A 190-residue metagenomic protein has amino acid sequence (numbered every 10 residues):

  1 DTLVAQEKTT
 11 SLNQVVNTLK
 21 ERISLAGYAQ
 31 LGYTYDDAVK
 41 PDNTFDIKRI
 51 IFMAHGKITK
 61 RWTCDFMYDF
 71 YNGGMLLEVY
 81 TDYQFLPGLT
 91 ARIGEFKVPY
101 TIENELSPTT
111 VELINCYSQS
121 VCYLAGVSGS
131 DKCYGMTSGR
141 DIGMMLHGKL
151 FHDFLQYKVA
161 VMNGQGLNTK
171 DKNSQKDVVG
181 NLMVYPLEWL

Functional and structural regions predicted by a protein language model:
D1-T10: Cleavable N-terminal export/targeting peptides
V15-L167, K172-V179, M183-L190: Outer membrane beta-barrel
